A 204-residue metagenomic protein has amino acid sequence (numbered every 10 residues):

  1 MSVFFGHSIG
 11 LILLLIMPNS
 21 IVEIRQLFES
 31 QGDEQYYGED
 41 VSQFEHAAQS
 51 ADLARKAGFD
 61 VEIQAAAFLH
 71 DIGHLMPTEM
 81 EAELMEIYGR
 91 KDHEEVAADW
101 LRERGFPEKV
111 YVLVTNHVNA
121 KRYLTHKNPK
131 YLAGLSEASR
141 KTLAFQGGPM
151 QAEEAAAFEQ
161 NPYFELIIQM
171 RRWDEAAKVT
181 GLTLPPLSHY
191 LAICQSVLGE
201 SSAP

Functional and structural regions predicted by a protein language model:
F5-I16: Short, Lys/Arg-enriched N-terminal segments with co-localized hydrophobic residues within the first ~10-30 amino acids
L14-D33, A47-E62: Long, contiguous secondary-structure blocks with strong helical propensity
P18-E23, E34, L135-E200: Long, charged alpha-helical interface segments
R25-A48, G73-L84: Active-site flanking loop/helix segments enriched in acidic
S42, G89, L182: Catalytic cores of large soluble enzymes that bind and process phosphate-bearing ligands
L53-R172: Divalent metal-dependent catalytic cores for phosphoryl transfer on phosphate-bearing substrates
